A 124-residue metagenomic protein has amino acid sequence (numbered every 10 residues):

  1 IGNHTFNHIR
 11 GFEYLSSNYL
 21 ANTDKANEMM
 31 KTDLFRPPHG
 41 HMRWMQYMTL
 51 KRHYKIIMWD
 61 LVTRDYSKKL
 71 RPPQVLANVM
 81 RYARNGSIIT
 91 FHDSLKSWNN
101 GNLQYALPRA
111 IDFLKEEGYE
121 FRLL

Functional and structural regions predicted by a protein language model:
I1-S97: Metal-dependent polysaccharide deacetylase catalytic core of the NodB/CE4 family, i.e., the active-site-bearing domain
W98-L124: C-terminal domain-boundary segment and adjacent tail
